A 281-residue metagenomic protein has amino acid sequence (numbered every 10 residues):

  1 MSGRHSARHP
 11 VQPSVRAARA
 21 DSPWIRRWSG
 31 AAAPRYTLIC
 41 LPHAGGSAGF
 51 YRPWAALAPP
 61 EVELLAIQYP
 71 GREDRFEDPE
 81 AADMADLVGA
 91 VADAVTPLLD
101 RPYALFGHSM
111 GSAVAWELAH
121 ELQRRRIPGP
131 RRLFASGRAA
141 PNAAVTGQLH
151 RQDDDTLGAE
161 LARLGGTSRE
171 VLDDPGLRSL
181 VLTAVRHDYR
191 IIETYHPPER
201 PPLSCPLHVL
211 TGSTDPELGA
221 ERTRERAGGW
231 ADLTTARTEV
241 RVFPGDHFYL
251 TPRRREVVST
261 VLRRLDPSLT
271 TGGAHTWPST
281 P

Functional and structural regions predicted by a protein language model:
S2-F106, A113-P281: Domain-scale detector for complete catalytic domains at protein termini or as standalone homologs
